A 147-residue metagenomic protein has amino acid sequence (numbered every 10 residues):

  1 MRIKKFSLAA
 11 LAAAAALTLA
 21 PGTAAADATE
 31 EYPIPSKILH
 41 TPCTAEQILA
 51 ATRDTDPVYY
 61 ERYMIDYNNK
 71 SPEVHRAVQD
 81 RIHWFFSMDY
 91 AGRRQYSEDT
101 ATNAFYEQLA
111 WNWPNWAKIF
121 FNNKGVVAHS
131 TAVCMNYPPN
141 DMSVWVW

Functional and structural regions predicted by a protein language model:
M1, Y32, M142-V144: Residue-level marker of intrinsically disordered, low-complexity segments enriched for small/polar residues
M1-D27: Secretory targeting and sorting signals
K4-K5, K37, K70, K118 (+1 more regions): Context-gated lysine
K5-L8, P42-E46, F105: General structural signal for secondary-structure boundaries
S7-A9, A24, P33, H75 (+1 more regions): Homeobox/homeodomain signature
A9, P35, I65-N68, R76-D80 (+1 more regions): A near-ubiquitous, low-amplitude feature marking generic local secondary-structure context
L17-E73: Immediate post-signal-peptide N-terminus of mature secreted/exported proteins
H75-W147: Extracytosolic low-complexity repeat regions of secreted or lipid-anchored proteins
